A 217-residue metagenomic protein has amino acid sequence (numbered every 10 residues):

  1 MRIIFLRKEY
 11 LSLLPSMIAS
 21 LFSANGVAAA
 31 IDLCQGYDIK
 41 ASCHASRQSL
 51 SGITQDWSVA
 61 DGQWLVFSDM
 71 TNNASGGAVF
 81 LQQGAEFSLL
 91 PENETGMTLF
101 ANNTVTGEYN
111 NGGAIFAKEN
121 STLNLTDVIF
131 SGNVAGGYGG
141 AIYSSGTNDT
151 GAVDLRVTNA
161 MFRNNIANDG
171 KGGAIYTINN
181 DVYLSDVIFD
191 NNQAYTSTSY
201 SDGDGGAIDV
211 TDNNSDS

Functional and structural regions predicted by a protein language model:
M1-V27: Gram-negative bacterial Sec-dependent N-terminal signal peptides
I4-F5, A19, K40, T54 (+2 more regions): Residues marking helix boundaries in flexible regions
G26-A30, G36: Boundary at the C-terminal end of the N-terminal hydrophobic targeting segment
S46-T71, S75-T104, F116-V134, Y143-I166 (+3 more regions): Surface-exposed loop/turn motifs in large extracellular/passenger domains
